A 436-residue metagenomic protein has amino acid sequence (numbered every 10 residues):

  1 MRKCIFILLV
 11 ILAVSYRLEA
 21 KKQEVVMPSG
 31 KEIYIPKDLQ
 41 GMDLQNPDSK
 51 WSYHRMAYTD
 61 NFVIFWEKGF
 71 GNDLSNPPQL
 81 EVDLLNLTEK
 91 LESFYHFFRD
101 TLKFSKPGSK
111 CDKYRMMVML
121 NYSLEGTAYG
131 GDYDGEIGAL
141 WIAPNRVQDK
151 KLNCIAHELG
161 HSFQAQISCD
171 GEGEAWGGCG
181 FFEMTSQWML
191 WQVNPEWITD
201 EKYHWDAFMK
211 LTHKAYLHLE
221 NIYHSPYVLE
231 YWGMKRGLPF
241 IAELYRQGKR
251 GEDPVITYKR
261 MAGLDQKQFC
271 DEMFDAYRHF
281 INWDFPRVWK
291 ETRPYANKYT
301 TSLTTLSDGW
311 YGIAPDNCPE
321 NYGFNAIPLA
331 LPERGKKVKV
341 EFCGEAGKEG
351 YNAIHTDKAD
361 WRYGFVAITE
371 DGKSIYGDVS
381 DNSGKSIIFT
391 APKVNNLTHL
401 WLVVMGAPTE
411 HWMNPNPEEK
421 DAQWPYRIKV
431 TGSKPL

Functional and structural regions predicted by a protein language model:
M1-Q23: Bacterial Sec-dependent N-terminal signal peptides
F6, D60, Y114, K336-V338 (+1 more regions): Residues at beta-strand starts and edge strands
K21-E89, S93, F97-R99, K348 (+4 more regions): Zymogen propeptides/activation segments of proteases
D38-P47, V118-S123, Y376-N382: Short, solvent-exposed secondary-structure boundary motifs
H54-G178, T185-S186, E196-T199: Juxtacatalytic substrate-recognition/specificity segment
G71-T88, L238-G248, V255-M261, E419-W424: A signal for specific C-terminal beta-sheet/loop modules enriched in small/flexible residues with GP/PG/PP motifs
D132-Y133, D149-C154, C169-K235, P239-F240 (+1 more regions): Acidic/His/Gly-enriched intrinsically disordered linker/tail segments that often contain short helix/coil "MoRF-like"
E252-L436: Beta/coil-rich, acidic/histidine-enriched accessory regions frequently appended to metallopeptidases
